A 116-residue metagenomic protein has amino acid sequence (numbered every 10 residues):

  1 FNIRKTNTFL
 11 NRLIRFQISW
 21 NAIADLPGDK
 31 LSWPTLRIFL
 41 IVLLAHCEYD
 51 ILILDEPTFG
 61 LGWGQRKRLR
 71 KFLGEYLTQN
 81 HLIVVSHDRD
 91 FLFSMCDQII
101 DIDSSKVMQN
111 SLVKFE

Functional and structural regions predicted by a protein language model:
F1-L36: ABC-family P-loop ATPase nucleotide-binding domains
P27, E56-P57: Walker B catalytic motif
L40-I41: Hydrophobic anchor residue at the start of the ABC signature
L44-A45: ABC ATPase C-loop
D55, L61-G62: ABC-family nucleotide-binding domains
V85-H87: H-loop/switch region of ABC-family ATPase nucleotide-binding domains
L92-S94: A short, surface-exposed alpha-helical micro-motif characterized by mixed small hydrophobic and charged/polar residues
S104-E116: Conserved beta-strand-loop-alpha-helix hinge in the C-terminal portion of ABC ATPase nucleotide-binding domains
